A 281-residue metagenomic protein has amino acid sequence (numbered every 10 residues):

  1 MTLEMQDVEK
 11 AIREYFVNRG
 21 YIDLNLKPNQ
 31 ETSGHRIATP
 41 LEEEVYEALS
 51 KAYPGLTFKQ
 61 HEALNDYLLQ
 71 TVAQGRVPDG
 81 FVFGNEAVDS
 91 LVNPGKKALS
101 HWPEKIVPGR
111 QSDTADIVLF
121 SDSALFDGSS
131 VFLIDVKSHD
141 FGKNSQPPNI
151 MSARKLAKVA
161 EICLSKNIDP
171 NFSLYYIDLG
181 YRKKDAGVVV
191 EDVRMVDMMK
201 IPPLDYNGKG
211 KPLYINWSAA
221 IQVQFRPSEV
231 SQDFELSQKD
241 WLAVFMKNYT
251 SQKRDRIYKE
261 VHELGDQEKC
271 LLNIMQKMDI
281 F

Functional and structural regions predicted by a protein language model:
M1-D113, L119-F132, S138-F281: Nucleic-acid endonuclease domains
